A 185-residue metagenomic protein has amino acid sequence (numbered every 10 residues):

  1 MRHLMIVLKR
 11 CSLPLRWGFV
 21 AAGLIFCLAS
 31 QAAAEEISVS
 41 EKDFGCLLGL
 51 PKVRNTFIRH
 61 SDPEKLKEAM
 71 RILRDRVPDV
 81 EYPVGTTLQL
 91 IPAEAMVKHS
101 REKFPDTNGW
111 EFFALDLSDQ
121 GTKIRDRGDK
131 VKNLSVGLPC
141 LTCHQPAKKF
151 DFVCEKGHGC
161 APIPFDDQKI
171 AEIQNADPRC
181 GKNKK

Functional and structural regions predicted by a protein language model:
M1-P14: N-terminal secretory signal peptides that target proteins for export/translocation
W17-A29: Bacterial N-terminal signal peptides
A29-E35: Bacterial Sec-dependent signal peptides at the C-terminal "C-region" and cleavage site
E35-T56, D79-K185: Sequence context surrounding c-type heme c attachment/ligation sites in exported
K65-P78: N-terminal post-signal-peptidase region of extra-cytosolic proteins
